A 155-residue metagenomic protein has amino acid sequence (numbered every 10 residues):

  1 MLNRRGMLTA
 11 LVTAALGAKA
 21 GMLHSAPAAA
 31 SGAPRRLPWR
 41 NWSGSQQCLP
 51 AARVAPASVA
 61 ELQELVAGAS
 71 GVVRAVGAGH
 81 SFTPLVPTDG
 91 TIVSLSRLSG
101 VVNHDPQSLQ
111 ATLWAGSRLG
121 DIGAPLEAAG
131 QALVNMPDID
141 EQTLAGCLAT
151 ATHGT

Functional and structural regions predicted by a protein language model:
M1-A15: N-terminal secretory signal peptides and thylakoid transit peptides that target proteins across membranes
N3-R4, W39, A52, V73: Short, intrinsically disordered low-complexity segments
A15-L16, S70: Residue-level detector of secondary-structure transition/capping positions
A20-E64: C-terminal segment of N-terminal export signals and the immediately downstream linker at the start of the mature
S45-E141, A151-T155: Glycine-rich N-terminal segment of FAD-binding domains in flavoprotein oxidoreductases, spanning the beta-loop-helix
